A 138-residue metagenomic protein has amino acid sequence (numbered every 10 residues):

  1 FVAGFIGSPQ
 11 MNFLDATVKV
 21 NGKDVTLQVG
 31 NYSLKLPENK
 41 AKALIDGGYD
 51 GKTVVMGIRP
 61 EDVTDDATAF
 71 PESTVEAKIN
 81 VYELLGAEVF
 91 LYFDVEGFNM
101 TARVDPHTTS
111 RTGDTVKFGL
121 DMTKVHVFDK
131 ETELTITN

Functional and structural regions predicted by a protein language model:
F1-Y32: Internal alpha/beta loop-helix hairpins
K23-T26, G86-Y92: Short aromatic-glycine-enriched beta-strand elements
D24-N80, N99, T109-N138: Glycine/charge-rich catalytic "coupling/switch" loops of P-loop NTPases
T101-R103: Canonical phosphoinositide-binding patch of PH/PH-like domains
